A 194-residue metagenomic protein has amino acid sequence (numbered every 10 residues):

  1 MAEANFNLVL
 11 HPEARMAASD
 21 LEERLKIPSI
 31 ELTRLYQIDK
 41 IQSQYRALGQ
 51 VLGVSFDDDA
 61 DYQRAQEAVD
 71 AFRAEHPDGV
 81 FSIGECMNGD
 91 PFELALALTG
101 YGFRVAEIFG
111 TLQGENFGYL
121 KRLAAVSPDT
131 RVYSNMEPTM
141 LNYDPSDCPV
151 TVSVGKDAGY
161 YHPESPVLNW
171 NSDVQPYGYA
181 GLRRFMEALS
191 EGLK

Functional and structural regions predicted by a protein language model:
M1-K194: An N-terminal assembly and electron-transfer interface module characteristic of large anaerobic redox and radical
